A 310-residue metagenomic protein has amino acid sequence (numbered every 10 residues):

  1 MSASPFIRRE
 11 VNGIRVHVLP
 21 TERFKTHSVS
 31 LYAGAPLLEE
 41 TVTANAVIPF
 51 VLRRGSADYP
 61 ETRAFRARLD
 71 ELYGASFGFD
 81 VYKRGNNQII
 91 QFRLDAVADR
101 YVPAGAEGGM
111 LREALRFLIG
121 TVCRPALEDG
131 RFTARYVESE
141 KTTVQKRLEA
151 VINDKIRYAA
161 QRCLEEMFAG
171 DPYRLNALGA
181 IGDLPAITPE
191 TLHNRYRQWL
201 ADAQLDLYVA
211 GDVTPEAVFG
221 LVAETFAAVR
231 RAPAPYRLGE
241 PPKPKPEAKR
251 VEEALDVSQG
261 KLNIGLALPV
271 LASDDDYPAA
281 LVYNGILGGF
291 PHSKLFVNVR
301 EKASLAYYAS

Functional and structural regions predicted by a protein language model:
M1-S28: N- or domain-start disorder-to-order transition segments that initiate the globular core
H17-L19, K25-N45, T62-G120, I156-G182 (+4 more regions): M16 family metallopeptidases and their MPP-like homologs
G55-Y59, R100-A104, R124-T133: Short, polar/flexible loop-turn hinges at active-site or ligand-entry regions and domain interfaces
R66-A67, R124-L148, A234-P244: Acidic/histidine-enriched alpha-helical segments
I119-E128, T225-P233: A common structural junction motif
Y173, A177, G182, A201 (+1 more regions): An aromatic/glycine/proline-enriched structural segment found at the starts of mature extracellular/organellar domains
V257, K261, G265-L295: A conserved active-site cap/scaffold subdomain adjacent to cofactor or substrate pockets
